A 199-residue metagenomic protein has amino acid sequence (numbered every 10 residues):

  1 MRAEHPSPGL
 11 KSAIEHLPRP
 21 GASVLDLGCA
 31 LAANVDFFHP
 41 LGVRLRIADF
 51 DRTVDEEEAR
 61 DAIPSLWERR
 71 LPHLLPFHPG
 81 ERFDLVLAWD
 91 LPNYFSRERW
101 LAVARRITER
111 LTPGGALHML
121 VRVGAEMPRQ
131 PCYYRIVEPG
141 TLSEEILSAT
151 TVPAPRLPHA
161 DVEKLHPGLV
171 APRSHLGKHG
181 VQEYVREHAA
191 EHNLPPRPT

Functional and structural regions predicted by a protein language model:
M1-L17, V24, L31-F77, A116-T199: Class I (Rossmann-like) S-adenosyl-L-methionine-dependent methyltransferase catalytic domain, capturing the SAM-binding
N34, R99-W100: Residues at alpha-helix caps and immediate loop-helix transition turns in enzyme cores, especially N- and C-cap
V86-L87: Hydrophobic beta-strand segment of the Class I
L91: Hydrophobic adenine-recognition pocket in adenosine-nucleotide-binding enzymes
L101-P113: A short glycine-rich, Lys/Arg-flanked "PGG" loop and its adjoining helix->strand segment in the class I
